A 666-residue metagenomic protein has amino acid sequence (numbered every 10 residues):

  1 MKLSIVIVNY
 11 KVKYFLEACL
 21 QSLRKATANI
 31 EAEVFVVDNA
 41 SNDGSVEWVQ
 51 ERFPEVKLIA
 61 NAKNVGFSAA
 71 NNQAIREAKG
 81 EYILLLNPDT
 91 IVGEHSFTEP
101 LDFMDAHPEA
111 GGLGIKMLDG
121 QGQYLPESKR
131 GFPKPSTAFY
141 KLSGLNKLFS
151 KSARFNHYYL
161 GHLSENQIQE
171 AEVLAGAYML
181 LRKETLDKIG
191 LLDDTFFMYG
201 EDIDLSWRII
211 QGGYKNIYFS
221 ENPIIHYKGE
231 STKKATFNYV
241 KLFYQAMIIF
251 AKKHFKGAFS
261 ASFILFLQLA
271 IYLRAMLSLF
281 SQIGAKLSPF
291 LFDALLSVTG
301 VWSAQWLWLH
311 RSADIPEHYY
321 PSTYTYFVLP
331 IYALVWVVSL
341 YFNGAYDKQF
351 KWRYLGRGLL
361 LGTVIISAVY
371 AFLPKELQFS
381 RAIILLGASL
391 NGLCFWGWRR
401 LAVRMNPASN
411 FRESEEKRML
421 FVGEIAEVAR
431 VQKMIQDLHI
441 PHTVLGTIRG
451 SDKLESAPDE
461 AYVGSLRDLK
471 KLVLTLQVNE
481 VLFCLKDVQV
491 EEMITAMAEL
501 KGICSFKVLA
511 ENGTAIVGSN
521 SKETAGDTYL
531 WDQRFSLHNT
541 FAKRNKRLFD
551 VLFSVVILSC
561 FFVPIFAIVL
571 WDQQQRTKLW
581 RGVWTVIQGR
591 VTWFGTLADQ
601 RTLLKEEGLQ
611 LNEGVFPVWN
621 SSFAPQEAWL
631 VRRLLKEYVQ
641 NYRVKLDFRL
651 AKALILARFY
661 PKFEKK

Functional and structural regions predicted by a protein language model:
S22, D38-E47, K63: A conserved acidic beta->alpha catalytic loop
S22-E31: Short, acidic, metal-binding catalytic loop of nucleotide-sugar glycosyltransferases
A60-A78, E99: Glycine-rich, basic loop-to-helix element that forms the pyrophosphate-binding segment of sugar-nucleotide handling
I83: Short aromatic/hydrophobic "clamp" motif used to bind/position activated sugar donors
I91-E127: Conserved donor NDP-sugar-binding/catalytic core segment of glycosyltransferases
F132-A171, R534-K543: Short, flexible, basic/aromatic active-site loop/helix in glycosyltransferases
W207-F280: Active-site-adjacent helix/loop segment of glycosyltransferases that harbors family-specific signature motifs
R274-A313, V338, A345-K351, G358 (+5 more regions): N-terminal hydrophobic signal-anchor/signal peptide
